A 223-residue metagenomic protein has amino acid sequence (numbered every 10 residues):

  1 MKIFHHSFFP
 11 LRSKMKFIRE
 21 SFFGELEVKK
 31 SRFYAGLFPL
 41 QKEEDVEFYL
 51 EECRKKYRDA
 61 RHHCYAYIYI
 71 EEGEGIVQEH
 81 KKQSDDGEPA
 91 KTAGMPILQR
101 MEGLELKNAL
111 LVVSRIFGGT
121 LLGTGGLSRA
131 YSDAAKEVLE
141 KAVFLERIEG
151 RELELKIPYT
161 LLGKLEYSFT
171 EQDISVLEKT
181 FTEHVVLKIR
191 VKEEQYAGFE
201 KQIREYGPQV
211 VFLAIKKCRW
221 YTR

Functional and structural regions predicted by a protein language model:
F8-T92, Y196, G207, V211-R223: C-terminal regulatory domains involved in ligand/effector binding and gene-expression control
A93-E140: Active-site beta-strand/loop microenvironment that shapes enzyme catalytic pockets
L145-Y159: Short glycine-/aliphatic-rich beta-strand segments at the starts of folded cytosolic domains
K156-I174: Short amphipathic alpha-helix segments
S168-T170, G198-G207: Short amphipathic alpha-helices in soluble, non-transmembrane regions that often serve as interface/regulatory elements
F181-H184: N-terminal positively charged helical leader segments and presequences
I189, Q195-G198: Terminal, non-globular segments
